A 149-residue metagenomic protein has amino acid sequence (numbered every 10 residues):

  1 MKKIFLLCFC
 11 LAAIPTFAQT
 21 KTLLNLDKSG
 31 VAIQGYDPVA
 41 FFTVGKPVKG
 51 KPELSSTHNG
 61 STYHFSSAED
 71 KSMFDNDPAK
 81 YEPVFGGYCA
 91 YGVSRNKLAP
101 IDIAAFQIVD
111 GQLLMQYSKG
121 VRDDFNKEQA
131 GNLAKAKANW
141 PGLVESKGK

Functional and structural regions predicted by a protein language model:
I4-A13: Sec-dependent N-terminal signal peptides
I14-A18: C-terminal segment of classical bacterial N-terminal signal peptides
Q19-K149: Charged, low-complexity intrinsically disordered segments
